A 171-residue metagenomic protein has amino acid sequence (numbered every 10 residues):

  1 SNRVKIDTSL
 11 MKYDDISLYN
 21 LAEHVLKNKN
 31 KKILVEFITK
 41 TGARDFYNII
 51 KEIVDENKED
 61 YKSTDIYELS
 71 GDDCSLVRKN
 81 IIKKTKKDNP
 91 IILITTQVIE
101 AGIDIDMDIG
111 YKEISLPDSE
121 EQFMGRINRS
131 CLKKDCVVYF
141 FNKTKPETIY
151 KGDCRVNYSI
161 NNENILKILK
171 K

Functional and structural regions predicted by a protein language model:
V4-M11: Helicase-core coupling region on the C-terminal RecA-like lobe
I16-N30, T41, D45-K83, K87 (+2 more regions): C-terminal helicase lobe and adjacent C-terminal extensions/tails of nucleic-acid helicase motors
K32-E36, I92: Residue-level preference for the first positions of well-ordered beta-strands
F37-K40, T95-V98, I114: A short beta-strand-to-loop transition that corresponds to the Sensor-1 phosphate-sensing loop of AAA+ P-loop ATPases
K86-E100: Conserved two-lobed SF2 helicase motor
E100-A101, D118: Glycine-centered loop/turn positions within well-structured domains that cap or flank conserved ligand/cofactor-binding
I103-M107: Conserved ATPase-coupling elements of RecA-like P-loop NTPase cores
